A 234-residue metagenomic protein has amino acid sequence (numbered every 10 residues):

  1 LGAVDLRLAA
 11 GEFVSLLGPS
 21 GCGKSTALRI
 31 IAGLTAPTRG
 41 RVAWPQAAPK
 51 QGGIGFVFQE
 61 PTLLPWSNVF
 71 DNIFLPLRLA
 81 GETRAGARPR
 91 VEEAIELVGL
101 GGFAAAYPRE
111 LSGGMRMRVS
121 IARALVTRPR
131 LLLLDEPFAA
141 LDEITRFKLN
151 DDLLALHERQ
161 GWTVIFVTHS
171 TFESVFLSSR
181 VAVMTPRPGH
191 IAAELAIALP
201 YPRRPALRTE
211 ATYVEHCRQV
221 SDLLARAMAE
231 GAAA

Functional and structural regions predicted by a protein language model:
L17-P19: The feature captures the beta-strand-to-loop junction immediately N-terminal to the Walker
A32: Helix-to-loop junction immediately C-terminal to a conserved catalytic motif
G40-G52: Conserved ABC transporter NBD signature motif
S67-F74: Short coil-to-helix segment of the ABC ATPase nucleotide-binding domain corresponding to the Q-loop/switch region
F74, R78, A85-F103, A155: Conserved ABC ATPase "signature" region
A106-R109, T127: Conserved signature/switch motifs of ABC ATPase nucleotide-binding domains
L132-D135: Catalytic Walker B motif of ABC-type/P-loop ATPase nucleotide-binding domains
